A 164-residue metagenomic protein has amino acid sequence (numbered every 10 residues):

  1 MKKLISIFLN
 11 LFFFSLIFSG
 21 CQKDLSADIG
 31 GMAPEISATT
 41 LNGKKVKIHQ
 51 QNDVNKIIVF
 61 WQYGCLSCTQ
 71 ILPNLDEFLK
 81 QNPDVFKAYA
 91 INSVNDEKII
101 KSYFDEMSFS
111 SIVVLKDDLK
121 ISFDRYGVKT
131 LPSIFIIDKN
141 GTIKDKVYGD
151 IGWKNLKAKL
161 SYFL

Functional and structural regions predicted by a protein language model:
M1-F8: Bacterial N-terminal signal peptides that target proteins for export
C21-I48: N-terminal "domain-start" segment that seeds a small globular fold
M32, V54, K129-L131: Short, small/polar residue-rich loop motifs at catalytic or cofactor-binding pockets
I48-T69: Short active-site neighborhood of thiol/selenol oxidoreductases, capturing the structured segment around
T69-M107, L119-D124: Structural microenvironment flanking redox-active thiols in thiol-disulfide oxidoreductases
D105-S110, D118-S161: Thiol/disulfide oxidoreductase modules built on the thioredoxin-like
